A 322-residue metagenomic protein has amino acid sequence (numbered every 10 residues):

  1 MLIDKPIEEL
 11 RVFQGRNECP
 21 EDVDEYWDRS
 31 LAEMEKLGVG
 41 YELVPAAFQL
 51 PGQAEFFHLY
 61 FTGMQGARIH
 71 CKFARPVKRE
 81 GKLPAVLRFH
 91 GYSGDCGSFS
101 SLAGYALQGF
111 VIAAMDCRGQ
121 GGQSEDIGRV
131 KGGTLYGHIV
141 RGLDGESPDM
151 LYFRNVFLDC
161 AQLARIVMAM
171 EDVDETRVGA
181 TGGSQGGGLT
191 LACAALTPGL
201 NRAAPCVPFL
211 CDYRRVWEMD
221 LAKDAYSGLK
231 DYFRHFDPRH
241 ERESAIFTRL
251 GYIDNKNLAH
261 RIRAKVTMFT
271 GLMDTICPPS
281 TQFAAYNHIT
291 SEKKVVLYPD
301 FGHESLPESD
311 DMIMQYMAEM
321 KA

Functional and structural regions predicted by a protein language model:
M1-A54: N-terminal targeting or regulatory segments adjacent to alpha/beta-hydrolase or S9 domains
C71, R75, G81-G91: Short beta-strand element of the alpha/beta-hydrolase
G97, L102-L158: Cap/lid segment of the alpha/beta-hydrolase catalytic domain
I139-S184: Gly/Ser-rich "nucleophile elbow"/oxyanion-hole loop immediately N-terminal to the catalytic nucleophile in hydrolases
L191-H240, L297, S305: Hydrolase active-site cap/lid region
R261-I262, M268-T270, D274: Short beta-strand/loop motif that positions the catalytic acidic residue of the alpha/beta-hydrolase fold
A264, P278-N287: Short alpha-helix in the alpha/beta-hydrolase fold that links the catalytic acid
E292-M312: Histidine-bearing beta->alpha loop at or near hydrolase active sites
